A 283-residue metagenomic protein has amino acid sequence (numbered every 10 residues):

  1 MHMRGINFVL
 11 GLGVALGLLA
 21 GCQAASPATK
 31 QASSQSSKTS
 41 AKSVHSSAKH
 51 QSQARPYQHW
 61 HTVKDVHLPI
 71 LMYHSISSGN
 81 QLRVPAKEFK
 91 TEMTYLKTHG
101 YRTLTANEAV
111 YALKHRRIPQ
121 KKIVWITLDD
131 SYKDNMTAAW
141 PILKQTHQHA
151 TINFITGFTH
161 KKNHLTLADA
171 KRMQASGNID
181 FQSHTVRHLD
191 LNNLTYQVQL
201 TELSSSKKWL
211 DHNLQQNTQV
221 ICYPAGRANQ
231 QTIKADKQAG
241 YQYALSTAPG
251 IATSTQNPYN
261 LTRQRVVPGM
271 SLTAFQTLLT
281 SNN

Functional and structural regions predicted by a protein language model:
M1-Q31, Q35-S36, S40: Sec-dependent N-terminal signal peptides of Gram-positive bacterial secreted proteins and lipoproteins
A15, T146-Q148, G177-I179, K237-Y243: Glycine-enriched alpha-helix->loop->beta-strand junction motifs that scaffold or abut catalytic
A24-L68: N-terminal, intrinsically disordered, polar/charged segments of Gram-positive cell-envelope systems that serve as
V63-L104: N-terminal structural segment of carbohydrate-active enzymes
V66, L71-G79, K122-V124, Y132-M136 (+3 more regions): Metal-dependent polysaccharide deacetylase catalytic core of the NodB/CE4 family, i.e., the active-site-bearing domain
K87-R116, D211, K237-Q256, R263-G269: C-terminal domain-boundary segment and adjacent tail
A112-T127: Charged, often glycine-rich, active-site loop that binds/positions anionic groups
V267-N283: Low-complexity, Gly/Ser/Thr/Pro-rich intrinsically disordered linker/tail segments
